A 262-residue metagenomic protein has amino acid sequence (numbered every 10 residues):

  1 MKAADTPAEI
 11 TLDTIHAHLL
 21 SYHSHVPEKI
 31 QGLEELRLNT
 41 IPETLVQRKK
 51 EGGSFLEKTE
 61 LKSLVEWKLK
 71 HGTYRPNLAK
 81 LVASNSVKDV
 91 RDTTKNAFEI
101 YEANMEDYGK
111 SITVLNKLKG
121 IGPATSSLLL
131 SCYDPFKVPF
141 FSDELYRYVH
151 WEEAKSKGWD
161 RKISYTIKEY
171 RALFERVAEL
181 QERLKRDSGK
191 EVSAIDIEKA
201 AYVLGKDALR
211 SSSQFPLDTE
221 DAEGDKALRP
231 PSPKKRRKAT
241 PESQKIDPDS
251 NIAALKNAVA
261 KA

Functional and structural regions predicted by a protein language model:
M1-K50, L61, V138-A262: C-terminal accessory module of base-excision DNA glycosylases/AP lyases that mediates lesion recognition and DNA
L38-A79: Small-residue-rich anion-binding loops in enzyme active sites
V46-K50, V65, F98, I112-N116 (+2 more regions): Amphipathic alpha-helical segments within well-ordered protein domains
E51, L64-K70, L81-T93, G205-D207: Extended, intrinsically disordered, low-complexity regulatory regions
L56-E60, S86, V90-T93, D107-S111 (+6 more regions): Alpha-helical interaction elements in eukaryotic regulators
L64-K68, A97, L129, I197-A201: Short alpha-helical scaffolding segments that buttress acidic/His motifs in well-ordered protein cores
T73-I121: Helix-hairpin-helix/helix-loop-helix acidic hairpins
K110-H150: Catalytic DNA-binding helix-loop module of base-excision-repair DNA glycosylases/AP lyases
